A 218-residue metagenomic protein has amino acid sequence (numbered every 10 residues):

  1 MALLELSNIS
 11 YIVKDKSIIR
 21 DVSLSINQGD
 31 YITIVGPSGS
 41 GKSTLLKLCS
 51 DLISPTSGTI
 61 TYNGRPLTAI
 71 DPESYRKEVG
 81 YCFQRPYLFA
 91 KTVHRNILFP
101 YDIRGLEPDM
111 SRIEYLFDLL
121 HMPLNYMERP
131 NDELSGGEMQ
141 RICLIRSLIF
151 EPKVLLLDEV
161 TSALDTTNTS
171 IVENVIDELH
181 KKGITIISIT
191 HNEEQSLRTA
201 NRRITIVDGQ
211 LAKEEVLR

Functional and structural regions predicted by a protein language model:
S50: Helix-to-loop junction immediately C-terminal to a conserved catalytic motif
G58-P66, Y75: Conserved ABC transporter NBD signature motif
P108-Y126: Conserved ABC ATPase "signature" region
P130-L134, E138: Conserved ABC ATPase signature
F150-E151, K182: Conserved signature/switch motifs of ABC ATPase nucleotide-binding domains
L155-D158: Catalytic Walker B motif of ABC-type/P-loop ATPase nucleotide-binding domains
D165: ABC-family nucleotide-binding domains
T190-H191: H-loop/switch region of ABC-family ATPase nucleotide-binding domains
